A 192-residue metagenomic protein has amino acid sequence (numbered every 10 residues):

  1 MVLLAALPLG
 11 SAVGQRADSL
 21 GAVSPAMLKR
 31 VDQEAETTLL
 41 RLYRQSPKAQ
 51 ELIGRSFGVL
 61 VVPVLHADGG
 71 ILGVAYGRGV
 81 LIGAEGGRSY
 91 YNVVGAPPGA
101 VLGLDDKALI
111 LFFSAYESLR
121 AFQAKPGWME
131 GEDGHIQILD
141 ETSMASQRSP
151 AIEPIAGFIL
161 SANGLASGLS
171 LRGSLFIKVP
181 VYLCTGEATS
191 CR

Functional and structural regions predicted by a protein language model:
M1-P8: Bacterial N-terminal signal peptides
G10-G14: Sec/Tat signal peptide C-region and signal peptidase I cleavage site
Q15-R192: Small-residue-enriched, tightly packed secondary-structure blocks
